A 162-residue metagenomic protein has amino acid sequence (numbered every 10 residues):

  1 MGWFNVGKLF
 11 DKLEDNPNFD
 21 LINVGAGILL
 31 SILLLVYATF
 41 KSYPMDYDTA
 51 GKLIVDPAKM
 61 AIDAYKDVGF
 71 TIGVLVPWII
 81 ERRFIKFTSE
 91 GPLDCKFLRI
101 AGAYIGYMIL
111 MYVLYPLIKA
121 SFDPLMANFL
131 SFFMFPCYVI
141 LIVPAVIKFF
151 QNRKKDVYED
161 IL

Functional and structural regions predicted by a protein language model:
G2-L162: Terminal transmembrane helix and immediately flanking juxtamembrane interfaces of multi-pass membrane proteins
